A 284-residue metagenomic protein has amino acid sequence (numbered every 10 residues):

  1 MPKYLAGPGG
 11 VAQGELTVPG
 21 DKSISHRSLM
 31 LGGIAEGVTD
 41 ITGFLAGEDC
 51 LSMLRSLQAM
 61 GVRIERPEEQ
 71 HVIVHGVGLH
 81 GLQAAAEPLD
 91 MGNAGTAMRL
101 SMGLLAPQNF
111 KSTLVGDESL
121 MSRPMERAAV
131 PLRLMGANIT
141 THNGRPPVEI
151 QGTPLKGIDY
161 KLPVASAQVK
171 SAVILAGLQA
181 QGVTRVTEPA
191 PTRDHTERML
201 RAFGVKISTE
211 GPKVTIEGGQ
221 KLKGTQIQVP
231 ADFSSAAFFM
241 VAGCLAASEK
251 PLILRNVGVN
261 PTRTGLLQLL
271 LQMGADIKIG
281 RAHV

Functional and structural regions predicted by a protein language model:
M1-R281: Structural preference for solvent-exposed beta-strand-turn elements and adjacent flexible terminal/loop segments within
